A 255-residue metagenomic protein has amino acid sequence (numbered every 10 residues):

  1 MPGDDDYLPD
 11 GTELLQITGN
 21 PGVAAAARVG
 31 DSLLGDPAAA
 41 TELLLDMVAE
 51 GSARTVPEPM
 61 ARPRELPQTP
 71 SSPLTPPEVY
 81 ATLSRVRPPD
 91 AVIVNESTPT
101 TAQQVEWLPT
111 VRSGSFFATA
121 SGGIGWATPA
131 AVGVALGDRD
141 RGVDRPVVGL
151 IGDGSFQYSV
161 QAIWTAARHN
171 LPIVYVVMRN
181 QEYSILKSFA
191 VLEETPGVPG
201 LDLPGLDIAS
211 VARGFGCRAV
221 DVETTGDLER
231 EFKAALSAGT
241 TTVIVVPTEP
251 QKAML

Functional and structural regions predicted by a protein language model:
M1-E58: Glycine-rich, acidic loop regions that bind phosphate or pyrophosphate groups
L8, A24-A26, S32-L34, T41-E42 (+1 more regions): Thiamine diphosphate
Q16, V94, L150-I151: Generic enzyme active-site microenvironment
G19, E96-S97, G154, V246: Generic detector of well-ordered alpha-helical packing
S52-P63, V245-T248: Short, flexible loop/turn segments with low-complexity composition
P57-G142: Active-site diphosphate/adenylate-binding microenvironment
